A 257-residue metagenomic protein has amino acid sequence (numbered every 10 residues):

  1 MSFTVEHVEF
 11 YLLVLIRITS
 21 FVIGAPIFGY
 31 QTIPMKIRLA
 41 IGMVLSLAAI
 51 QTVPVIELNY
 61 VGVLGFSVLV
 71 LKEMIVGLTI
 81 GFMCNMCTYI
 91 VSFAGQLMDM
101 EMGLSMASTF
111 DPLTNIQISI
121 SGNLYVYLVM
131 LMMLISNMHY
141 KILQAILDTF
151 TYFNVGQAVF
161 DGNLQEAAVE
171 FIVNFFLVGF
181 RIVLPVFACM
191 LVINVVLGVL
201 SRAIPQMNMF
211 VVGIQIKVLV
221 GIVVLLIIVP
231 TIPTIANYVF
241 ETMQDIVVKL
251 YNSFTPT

Functional and structural regions predicted by a protein language model:
M1-T257: Hydrophobic alpha-helical segments and their helix-loop boundaries in membrane and membrane-proximal proteins
